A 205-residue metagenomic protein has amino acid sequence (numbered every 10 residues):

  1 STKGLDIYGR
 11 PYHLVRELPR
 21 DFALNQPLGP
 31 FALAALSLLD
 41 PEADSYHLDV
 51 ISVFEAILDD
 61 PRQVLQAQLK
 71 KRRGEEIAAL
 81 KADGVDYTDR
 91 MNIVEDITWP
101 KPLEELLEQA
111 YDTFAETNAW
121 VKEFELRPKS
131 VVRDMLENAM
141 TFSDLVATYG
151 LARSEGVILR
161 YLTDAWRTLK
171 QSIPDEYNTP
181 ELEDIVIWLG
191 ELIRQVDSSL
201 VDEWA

Functional and structural regions predicted by a protein language model:
S1-A205: Non-catalytic terminal extensions of ATP-dependent helicases
